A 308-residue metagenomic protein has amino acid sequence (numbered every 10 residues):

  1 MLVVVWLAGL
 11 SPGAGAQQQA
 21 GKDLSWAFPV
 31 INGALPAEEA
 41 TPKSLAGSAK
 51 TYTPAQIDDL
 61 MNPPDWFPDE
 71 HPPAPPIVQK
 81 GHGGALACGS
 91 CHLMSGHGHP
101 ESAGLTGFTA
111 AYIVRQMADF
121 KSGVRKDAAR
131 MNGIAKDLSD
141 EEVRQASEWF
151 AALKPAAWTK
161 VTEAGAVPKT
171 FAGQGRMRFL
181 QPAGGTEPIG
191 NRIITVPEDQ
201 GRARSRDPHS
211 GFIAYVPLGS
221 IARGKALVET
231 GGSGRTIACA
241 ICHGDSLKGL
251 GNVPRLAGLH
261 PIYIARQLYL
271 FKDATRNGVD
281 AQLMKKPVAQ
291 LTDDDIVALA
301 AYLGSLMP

Functional and structural regions predicted by a protein language model:
M1-G9: Bacterial N-terminal signal peptides
M1-L2, I113, G224, I264: Residue-level signal for nonpolar/aromatic packing positions in well-ordered secondary structure
P12-A16: Sec/Tat signal peptide C-region and signal peptidase I cleavage site
Q17-L86, S90, K126-A238, D273-P308: Flexible coil segments in periplasmic/lumen-exposed cytochrome c-class electron-transfer proteins
M94, D245: Cys/His-rich metal-chelating microdomains
H99-L105, G251-A257: Short cysteine/histidine-rich zinc-coordinating motifs and their immediately flanking basic loops
T106-N132, D140, A257-Y269, D273-A281: Extended intrinsically disordered, low-complexity coil regions enriched in Ser, Thr, Gly, Ala and often Pro
P254, I262, D293: Copper-binding active sites and cupredoxin-like electron-transfer domains, recognizing His/Cys-rich ligand loops
